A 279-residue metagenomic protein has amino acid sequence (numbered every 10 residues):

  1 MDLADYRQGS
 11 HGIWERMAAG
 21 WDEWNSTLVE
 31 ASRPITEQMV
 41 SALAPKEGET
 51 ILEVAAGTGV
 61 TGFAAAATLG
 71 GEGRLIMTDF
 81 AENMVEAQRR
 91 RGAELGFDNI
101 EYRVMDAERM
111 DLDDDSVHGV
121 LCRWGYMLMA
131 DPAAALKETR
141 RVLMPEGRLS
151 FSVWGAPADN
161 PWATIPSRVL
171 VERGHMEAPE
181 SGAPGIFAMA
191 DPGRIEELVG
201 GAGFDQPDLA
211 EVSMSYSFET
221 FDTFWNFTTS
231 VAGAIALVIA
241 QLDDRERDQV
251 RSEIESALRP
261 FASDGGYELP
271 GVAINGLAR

Functional and structural regions predicted by a protein language model:
M1-E47, V60-A64, T68, M84-A87 (+1 more regions): Conserved class I S-adenosyl-L-methionine
D2-S10, G20, W24-S32, T58-V60 (+3 more regions): Conserved Class I S-adenosyl-L-methionine
T50-M110, G119, A134: Class I SAM-dependent methyltransferase SAM/SAH-binding core
L52, S116-W124, S150: Short SAM/SAH-binding signature in class I
F80, S152-A156, V212-M214: Short strand-turn motif at the edge of the Rossmann-like AdoMet-binding core
H118-P132, G155: A short SAM/SAH-binding and catalytic strip from SAM-dependent methyltransferases
A133-R148: A short glycine-rich, Lys/Arg-flanked "PGG" loop and its adjoining helix->strand segment in the class I
R148-M176: Conserved class I S-adenosyl-L-methionine
